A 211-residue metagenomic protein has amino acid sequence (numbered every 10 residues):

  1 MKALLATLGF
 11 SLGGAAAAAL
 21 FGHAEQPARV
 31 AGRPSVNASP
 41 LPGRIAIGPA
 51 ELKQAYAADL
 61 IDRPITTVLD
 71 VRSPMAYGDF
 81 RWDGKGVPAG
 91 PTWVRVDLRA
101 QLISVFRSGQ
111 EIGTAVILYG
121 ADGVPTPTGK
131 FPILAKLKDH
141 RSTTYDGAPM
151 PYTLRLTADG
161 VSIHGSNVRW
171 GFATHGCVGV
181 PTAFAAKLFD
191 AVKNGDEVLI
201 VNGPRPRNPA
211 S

Functional and structural regions predicted by a protein language model:
M1-T153, D159, S166-V178, T182-S211: N-terminal pre-domains immediately preceding structured catalytic cores
